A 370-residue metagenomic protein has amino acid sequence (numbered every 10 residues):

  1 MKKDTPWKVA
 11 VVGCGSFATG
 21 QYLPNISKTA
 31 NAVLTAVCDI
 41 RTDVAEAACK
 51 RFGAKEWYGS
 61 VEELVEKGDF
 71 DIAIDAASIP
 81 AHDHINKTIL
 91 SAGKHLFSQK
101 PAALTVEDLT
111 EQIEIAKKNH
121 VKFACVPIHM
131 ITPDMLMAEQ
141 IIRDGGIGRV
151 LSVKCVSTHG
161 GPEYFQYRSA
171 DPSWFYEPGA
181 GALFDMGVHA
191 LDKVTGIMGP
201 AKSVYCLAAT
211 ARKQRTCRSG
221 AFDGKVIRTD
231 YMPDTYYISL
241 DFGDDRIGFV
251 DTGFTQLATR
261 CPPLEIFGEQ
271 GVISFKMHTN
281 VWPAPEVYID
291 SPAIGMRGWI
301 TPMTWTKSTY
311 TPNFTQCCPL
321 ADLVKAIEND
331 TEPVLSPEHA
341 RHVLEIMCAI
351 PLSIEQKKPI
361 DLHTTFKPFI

Functional and structural regions predicted by a protein language model:
M1, D192-A284, C317-N329, K367-I370: Contiguous beta-strand/loop segments that form the cofactor/metal-binding neighborhood of enzyme cores
M1-F52: N-terminal Rossmann-like dinucleotide-binding module
M1-P6, A32, I72-I74, D108 (+2 more regions): C-terminal helix-rich "cap/oligomerization" subdomain common to oxidoreductases
F17, T309-A321: Active-site loop of classical SDR/Rossmann-like NAD(P)-dependent oxidoreductases, centered on the catalytic Tyr-X3-Lys
A18, Y58, S98, F123-C125 (+3 more regions): Hydrophobic residues in well-ordered beta-strands that form the structural core
F52-I115: Beta-loop-alpha module in the N-terminal Rossmann-like domain of NAD(P)-dependent dehydrogenases, especially those
E111-H129, G148-C155: Rossmann-fold dehydrogenase core element
H129-T229, K357: Predominantly a Rossmann-like dinucleotide-binding segment in NAD(P)-dependent oxidoreductases
